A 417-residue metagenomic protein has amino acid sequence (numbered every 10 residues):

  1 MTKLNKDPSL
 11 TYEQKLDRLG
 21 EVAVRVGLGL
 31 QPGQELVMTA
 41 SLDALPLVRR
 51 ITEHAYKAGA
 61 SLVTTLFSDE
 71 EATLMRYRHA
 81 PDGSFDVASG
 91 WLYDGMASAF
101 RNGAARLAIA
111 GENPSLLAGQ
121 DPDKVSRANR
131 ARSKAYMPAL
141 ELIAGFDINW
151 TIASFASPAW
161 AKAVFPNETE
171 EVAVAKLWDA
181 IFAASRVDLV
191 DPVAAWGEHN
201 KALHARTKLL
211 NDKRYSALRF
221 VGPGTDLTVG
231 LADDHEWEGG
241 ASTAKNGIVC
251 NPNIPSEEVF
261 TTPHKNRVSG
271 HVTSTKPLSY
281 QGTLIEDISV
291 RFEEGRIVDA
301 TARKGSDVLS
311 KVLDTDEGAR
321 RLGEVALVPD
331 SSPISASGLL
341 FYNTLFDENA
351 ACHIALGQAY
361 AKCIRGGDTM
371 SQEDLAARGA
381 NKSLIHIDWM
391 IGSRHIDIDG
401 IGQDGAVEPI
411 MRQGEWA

Functional and structural regions predicted by a protein language model:
T2-S269, G400, P409, W416: Active-site bordering "gate/hinge" segments that shape substrate access to catalytic or cofactor-binding pockets
E21, N211-K213, Q281-T283, G318 (+2 more regions): Short solvent-exposed loop/turn micro-motifs enriched in small/polar/acidic residues
D43-A44, E112-P114, S157, T225 (+8 more regions): Short, glycine-/Ser/Thr-/acidic-enriched flexible segments
V221, S289-R291, F346: Well-ordered beta-strand positions
V259-E317: Long, well-ordered mid-to-C-terminal structural blocks that present hydrophobic/aromatic surfaces
R267-S269, I285-D287, E294-I297, R320-E324 (+3 more regions): Active-site lining segments that contact anionic ligands and/or coordinate catalytic metals
D299-D368: Dual-mode signal for accessory low-complexity, basic/Gly-rich regions
E373-A417: Extended hydrophobic packing segments that form well-structured cores
